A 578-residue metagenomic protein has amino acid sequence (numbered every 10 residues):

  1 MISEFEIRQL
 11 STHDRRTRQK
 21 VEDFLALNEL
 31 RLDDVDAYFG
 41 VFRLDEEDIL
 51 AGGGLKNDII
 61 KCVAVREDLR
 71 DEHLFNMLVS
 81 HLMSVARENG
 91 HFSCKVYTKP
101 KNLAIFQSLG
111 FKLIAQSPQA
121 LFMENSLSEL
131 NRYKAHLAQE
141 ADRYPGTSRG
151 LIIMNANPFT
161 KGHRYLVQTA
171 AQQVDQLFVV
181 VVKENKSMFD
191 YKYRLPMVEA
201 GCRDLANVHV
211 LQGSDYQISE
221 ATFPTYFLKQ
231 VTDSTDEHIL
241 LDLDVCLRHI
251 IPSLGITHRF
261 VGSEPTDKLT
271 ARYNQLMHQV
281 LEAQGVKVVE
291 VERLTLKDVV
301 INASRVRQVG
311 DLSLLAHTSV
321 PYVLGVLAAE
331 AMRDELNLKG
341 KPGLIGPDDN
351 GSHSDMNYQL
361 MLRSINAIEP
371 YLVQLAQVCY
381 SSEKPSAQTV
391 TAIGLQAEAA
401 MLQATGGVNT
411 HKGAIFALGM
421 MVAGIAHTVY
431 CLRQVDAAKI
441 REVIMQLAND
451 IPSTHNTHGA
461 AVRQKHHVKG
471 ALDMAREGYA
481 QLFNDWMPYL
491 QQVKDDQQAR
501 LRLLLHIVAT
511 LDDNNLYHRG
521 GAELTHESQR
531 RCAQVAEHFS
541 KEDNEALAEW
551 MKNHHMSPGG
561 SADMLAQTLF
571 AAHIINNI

Functional and structural regions predicted by a protein language model:
M1-L32, D48: Short amphipathic alpha-helix that is part of the acyltransferase structural core
G40, E47-A64: Conserved beta-strand in the GNAT
L69, H73-H81, G162, L166: Conserved acetyl-CoA pyrophosphate-binding loop and the N-cap/start of the following alpha-helix in GNAT-like
A86-T98: Conserved GNAT acetyl-CoA-binding A-motif
T98, N102-F111, A115-S319: Nucleotidyltransferase catalytic core that binds NTPs
S319-T391, I425-E549, H555, A572 (+1 more regions): Phosphate-rich cofactor/ligand-interacting catalytic cores and adjacent structured alpha/beta frameworks
K384-T405, N409: Active-site cofactor/substrate anionic-group-binding motifs, chiefly glycine- and Lys/Arg-rich phosphate-binding loops
T405-V422, H555-F570: Conserved phosphate/anionic-ligand binding catalytic regions in large, soluble enzymes, centered on
